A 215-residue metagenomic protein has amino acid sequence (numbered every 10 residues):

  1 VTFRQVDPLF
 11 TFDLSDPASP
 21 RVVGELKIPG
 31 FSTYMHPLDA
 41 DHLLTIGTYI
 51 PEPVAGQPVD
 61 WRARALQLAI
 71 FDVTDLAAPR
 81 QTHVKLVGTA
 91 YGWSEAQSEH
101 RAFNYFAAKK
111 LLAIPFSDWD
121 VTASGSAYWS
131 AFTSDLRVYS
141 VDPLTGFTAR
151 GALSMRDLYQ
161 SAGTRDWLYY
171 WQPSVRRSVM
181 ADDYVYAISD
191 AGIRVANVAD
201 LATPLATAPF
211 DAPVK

Functional and structural regions predicted by a protein language model:
V1-K215: Feature marking well-ordered beta-strand scaffolds used for ligand recognition
